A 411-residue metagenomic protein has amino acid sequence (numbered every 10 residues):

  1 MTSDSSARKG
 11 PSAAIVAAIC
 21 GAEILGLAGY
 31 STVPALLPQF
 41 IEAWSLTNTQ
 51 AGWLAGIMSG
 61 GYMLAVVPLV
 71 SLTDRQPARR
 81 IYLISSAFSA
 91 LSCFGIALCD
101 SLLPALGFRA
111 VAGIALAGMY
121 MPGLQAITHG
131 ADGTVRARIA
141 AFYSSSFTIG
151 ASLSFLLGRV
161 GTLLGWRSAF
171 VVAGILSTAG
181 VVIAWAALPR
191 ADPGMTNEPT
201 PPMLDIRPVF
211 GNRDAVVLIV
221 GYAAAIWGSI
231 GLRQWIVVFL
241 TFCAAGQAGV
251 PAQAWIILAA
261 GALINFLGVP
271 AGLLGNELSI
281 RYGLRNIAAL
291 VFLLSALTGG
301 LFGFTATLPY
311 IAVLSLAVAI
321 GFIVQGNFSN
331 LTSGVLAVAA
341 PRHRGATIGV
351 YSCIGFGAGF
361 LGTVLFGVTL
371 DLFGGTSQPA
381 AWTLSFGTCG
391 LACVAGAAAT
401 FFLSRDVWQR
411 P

Functional and structural regions predicted by a protein language model:
T2-K9, A191-I219: Juxtamembrane intracellular "pre-TM" segments in multi-pass secondary transporters
V33-P34, A215-N265, T363: Extracytoplasmic gate region of multi-pass secondary transporters
S45, P77, L98-L103, D132 (+1 more regions): Helix-breaking motifs and short loop linkers at transmembrane-helix boundaries and internal kinks in secondary membrane
L64-D100: Conserved MFS/SLC helix-loop-helix module at the cytosolic interface between two early adjacent transmembrane helices
S92, L103-V111, A312-A319: Paired small-residue
F108-S146: Cytoplasmic helix-loop-helix junction between adjacent transmembrane helices in 12-TM secondary transporters
F142-L188: Helix-loop-helix hairpin linking two adjacent transmembrane segments in secondary transporters
R285-L331: C-terminal transmembrane helical hairpin of 12-TM major facilitator-type secondary transporters
